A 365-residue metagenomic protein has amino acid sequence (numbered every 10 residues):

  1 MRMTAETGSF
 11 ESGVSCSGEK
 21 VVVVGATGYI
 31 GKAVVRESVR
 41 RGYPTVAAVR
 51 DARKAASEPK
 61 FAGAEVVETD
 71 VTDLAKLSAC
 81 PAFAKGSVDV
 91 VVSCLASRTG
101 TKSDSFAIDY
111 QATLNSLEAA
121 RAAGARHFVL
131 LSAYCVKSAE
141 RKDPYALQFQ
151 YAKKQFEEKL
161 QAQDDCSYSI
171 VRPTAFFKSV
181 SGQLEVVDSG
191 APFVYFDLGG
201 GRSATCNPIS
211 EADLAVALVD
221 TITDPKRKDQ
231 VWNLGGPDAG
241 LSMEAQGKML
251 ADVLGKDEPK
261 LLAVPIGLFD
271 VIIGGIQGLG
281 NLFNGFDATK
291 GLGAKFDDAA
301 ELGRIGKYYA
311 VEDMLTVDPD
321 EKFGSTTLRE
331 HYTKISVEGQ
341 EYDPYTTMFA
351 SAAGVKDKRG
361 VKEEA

Functional and structural regions predicted by a protein language model:
M1-G8: N-terminal mitochondrial targeting presequence
G8-F61, V66-E68, T72-A75, C80-A82 (+6 more regions): Oxidoreductase cofactor-interface core, primarily capturing Rossmann-like NAD(P)-dependent enzymes
F83-C94, R98-F128, K154-K159: NAD(P)-cofactor binding segment of oxidoreductase domains
V88, L114-L117, E211-V219, S325-T333: Short, amphipathic alpha-helical "lid/cap" segments that border enzyme active or binding sites
S103-D104, I108, P144, C206-I209 (+1 more regions): Short, surface-exposed alpha-helical recognition segments that flank or form part of ligand/macromolecule-binding
V264: Catalytic beta-strand/loop signature of glycosyltransferases that borders the donor
G267-A365: A hydrophobic C-terminal alpha-helical subdomain
